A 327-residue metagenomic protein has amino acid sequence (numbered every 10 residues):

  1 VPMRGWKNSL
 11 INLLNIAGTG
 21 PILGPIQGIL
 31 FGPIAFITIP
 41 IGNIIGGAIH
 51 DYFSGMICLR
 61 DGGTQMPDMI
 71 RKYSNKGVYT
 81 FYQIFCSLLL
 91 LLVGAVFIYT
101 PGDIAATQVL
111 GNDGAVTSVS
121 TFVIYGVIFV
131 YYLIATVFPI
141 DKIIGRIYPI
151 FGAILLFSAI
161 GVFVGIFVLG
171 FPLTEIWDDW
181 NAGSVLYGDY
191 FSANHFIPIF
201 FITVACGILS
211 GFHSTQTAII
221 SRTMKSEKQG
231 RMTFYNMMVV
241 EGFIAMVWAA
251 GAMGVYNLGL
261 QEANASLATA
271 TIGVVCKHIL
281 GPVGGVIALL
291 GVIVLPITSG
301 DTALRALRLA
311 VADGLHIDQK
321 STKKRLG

Functional and structural regions predicted by a protein language model:
V1-I22, I199, S226-Q229: Membrane-interface "cap" regions at the ends of multi-pass membrane proteins
V1-M3, P25-Q27, P33, I49-V78 (+3 more regions): Flexible loop linkers connecting adjacent transmembrane helices in multi-pass alpha-helical membrane transporters
R4, K76-Q83, S118-V127, N236-M246 (+6 more regions): Loop-to-transmembrane helix boundary motifs in multi-pass membrane proteins
G20-I26, C86-G102, A205-T223, P282-H316: Membrane-helix boundary/coupling elements in multi-pass transport proteins
I41, A115-F129, P198-C206, I293: Structural signature of hydrophobic alpha-helical transmembrane segments
G94-I98, G102-N112, S120-Y125, Y131-T136 (+1 more regions): Hydrophobic alpha-helical segments and their helix-loop junctions in multi-pass secondary transporters
I150-I154, Q216-A249: Junctions where cytoplasmic loops transition into the N-terminal start of transmembrane alpha-helices in multi-pass
F167-D179, K228, N236-V274: Extracellular/periplasmic helix-exit of transmembrane alpha-helices
